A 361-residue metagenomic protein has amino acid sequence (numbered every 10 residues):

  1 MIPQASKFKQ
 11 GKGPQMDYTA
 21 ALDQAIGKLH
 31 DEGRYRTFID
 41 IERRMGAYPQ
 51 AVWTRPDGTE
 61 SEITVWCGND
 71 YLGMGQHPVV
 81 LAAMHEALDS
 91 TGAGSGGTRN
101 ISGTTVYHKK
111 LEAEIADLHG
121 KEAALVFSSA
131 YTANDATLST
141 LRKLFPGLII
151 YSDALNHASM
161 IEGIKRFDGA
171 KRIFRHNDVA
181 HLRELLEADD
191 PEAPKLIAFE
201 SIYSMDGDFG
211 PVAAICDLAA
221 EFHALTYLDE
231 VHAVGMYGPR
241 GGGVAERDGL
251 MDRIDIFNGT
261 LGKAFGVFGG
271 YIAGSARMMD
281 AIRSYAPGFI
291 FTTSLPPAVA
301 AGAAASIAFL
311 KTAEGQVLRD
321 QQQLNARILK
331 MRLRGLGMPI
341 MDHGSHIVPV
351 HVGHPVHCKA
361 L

Functional and structural regions predicted by a protein language model:
D17-A21, G27, D31-T91, A224: N-terminal "arm"/small-domain region of PLP-dependent enzymes with the aminotransferase-like
D70, R172, H176-L228: Active-site phosphate-binding strand-loop segment of PLP-dependent enzymes
L81-S129: Conserved N-terminal alpha-helix of the aminotransferase class I/II PLP-enzyme fold
L138-A158: Conserved PLP-anchoring active-site segment centered on the Schiff-base-forming lysine
R240, E246-A281: Active-site PLP attachment segment
A300-V317, M331-G335: Amphipathic alpha-helix from the class-I
Q316-R327, R334-L361: Conserved PLP-binding catalytic core of the aspartate aminotransferase-like
